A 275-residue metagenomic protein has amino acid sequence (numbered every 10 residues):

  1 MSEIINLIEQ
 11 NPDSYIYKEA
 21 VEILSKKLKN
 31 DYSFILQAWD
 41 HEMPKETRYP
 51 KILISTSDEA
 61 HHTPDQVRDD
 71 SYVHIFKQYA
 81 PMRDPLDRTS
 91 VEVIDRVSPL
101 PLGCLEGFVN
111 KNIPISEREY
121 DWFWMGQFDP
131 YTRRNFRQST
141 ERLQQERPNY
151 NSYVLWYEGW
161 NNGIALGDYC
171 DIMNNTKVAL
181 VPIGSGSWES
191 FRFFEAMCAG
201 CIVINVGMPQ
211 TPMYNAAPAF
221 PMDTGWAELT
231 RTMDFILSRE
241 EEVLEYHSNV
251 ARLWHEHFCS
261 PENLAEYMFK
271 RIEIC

Functional and structural regions predicted by a protein language model:
M1-I4, R231, S238, E273-C275: Polar low-complexity intrinsically disordered regions
M1-P221, H257-R271: Nucleotide-sugar donor-binding catalytic core of glycosyltransferases
G225-E242: C-terminal "capping" alpha-helix adjacent to the active site of nucleotide-linked donor transferases in cell-envelope
S238-E273: A charged, aromatic-enriched C-terminal amphipathic alpha-helix characteristic of glycosyltransferases across folds
